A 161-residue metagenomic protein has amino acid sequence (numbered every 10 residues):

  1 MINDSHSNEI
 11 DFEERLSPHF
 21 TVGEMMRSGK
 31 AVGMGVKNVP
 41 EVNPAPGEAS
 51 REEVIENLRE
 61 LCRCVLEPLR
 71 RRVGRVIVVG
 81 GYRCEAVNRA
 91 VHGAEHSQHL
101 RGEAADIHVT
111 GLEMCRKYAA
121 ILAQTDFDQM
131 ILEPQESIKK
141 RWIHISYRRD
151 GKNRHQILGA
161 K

Functional and structural regions predicted by a protein language model:
M1-R70, A160-K161: Extracytoplasmic cell-surface/polysaccharide-interacting catalytic and binding patches
E13, V79, N88, E95-S97 (+1 more regions): Generic secondary-structure boundary/loop-capping signal
S28, V42-A45, E85, A90 (+4 more regions): Surface-exposed loop/turn and secondary-structure junction residues enriched for glycine/proline
V54, L61-V65, V87, E103 (+1 more regions): Amphipathic alpha-helical interface surfaces
R63-H92: Extended, low-complexity, intrinsically disordered C-terminal regulatory tails of eukaryotic serine/threonine kinases
V73, L100-A104: Short connector loops at helix/strand junctions that flank enzyme active sites, especially segments positioning acidic
C84, D106, D150: Short, electropositive, low-hydrophobicity segments enriched in small/polar residues
H96, R101, V109-K161: Catalytic cores and adjacent binding grooves of peptidoglycan-active enzymes
